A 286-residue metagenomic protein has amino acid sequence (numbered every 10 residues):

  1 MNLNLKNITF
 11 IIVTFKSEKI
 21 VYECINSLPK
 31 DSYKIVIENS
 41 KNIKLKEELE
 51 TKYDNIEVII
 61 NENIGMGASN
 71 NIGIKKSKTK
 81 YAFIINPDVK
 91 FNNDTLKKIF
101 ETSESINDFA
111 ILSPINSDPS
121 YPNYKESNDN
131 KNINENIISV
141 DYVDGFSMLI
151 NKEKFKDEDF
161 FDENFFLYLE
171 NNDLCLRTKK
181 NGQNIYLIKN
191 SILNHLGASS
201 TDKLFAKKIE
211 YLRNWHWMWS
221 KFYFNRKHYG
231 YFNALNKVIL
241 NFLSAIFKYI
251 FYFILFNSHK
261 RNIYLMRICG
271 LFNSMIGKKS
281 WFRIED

Functional and structural regions predicted by a protein language model:
T14-K30: Short, well-formed alpha-helical segments that are part of the catalytic scaffolds of diverse glycosyltransferases
I25-I60: Acidic donor-binding segment of Leloir-type glycosyltransferases
I60-S77: Glycine-rich, basic loop-to-helix element that forms the pyrophosphate-binding segment of sugar-nucleotide handling
A82: Short aromatic/hydrophobic "clamp" motif used to bind/position activated sugar donors
K90-Y124: Conserved donor NDP-sugar-binding/catalytic core segment of glycosyltransferases
S147-I150, K154-F160, N164-I192: A short, conserved alpha-helix in the catalytic core of glycosyltransferases
I188-K208, K221: Active-site donor/metal-binding and catalytic loop motifs of nucleotide-sugar-dependent glycosylation enzymes
L212-S220, Y231-D286: Non-catalytic, C-terminal membrane-associated alpha-helical segments of glycosyltransferases
